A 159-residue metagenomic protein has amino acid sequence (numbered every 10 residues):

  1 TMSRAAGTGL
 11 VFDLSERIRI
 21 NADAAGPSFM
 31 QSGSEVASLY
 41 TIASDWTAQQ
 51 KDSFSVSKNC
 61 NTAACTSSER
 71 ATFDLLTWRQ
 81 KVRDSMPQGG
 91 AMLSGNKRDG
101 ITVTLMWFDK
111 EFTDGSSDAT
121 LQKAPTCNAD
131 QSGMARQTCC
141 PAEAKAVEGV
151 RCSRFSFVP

Functional and structural regions predicted by a protein language model:
T1-G7: Membrane-proximal amphipathic alpha-helices that sit immediately adjacent to an N-terminal transmembrane/signal-anchor
A6, F12-P159: Flexible, low-complexity segments enriched in proline/glycine/serine and punctuated by aromatic residues
